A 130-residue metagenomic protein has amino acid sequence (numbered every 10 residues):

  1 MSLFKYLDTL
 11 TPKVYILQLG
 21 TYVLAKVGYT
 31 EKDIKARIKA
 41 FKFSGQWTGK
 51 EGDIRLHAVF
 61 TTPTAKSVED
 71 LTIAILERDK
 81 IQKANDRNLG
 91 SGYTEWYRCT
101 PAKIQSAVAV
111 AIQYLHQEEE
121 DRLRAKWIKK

Functional and structural regions predicted by a protein language model:
M1-K130: Non-catalytic accessory segments flanking enzymatic or RNA/DNA-binding domains
